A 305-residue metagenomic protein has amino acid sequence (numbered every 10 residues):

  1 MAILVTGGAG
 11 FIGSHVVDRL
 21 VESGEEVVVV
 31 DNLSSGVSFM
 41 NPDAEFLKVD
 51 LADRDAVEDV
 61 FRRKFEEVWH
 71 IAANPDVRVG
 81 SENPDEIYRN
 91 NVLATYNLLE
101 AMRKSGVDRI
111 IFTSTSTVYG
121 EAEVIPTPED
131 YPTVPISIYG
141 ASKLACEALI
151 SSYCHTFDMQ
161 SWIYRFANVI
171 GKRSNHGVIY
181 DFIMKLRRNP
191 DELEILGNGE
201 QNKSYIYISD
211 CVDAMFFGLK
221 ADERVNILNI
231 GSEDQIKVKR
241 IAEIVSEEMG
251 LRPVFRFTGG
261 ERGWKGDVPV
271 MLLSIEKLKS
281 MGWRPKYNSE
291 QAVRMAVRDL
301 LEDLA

Functional and structural regions predicted by a protein language model:
M1-V169: N-terminal Rossmann-like NAD(P)+-binding domain of SDR-like oxidoreductases, especially those catalyzing
G7, R187-A305: C-terminal substrate-binding subdomain of Rossmann-fold SDR/epimerase-dehydratase oxidoreductases
H15, F39-N41, D59, E82 (+4 more regions): Generic recognition of short, well-ordered alpha-helical segments
H15, N83, A101, S105 (+6 more regions): Generic structural signal for alpha-helix termini and adjacent loop/cap motifs
V21, F61, L99-R103, S151 (+5 more regions): A structural alpha-helix within SAM-dependent methyltransferase catalytic domains
D55, R78, D85, Y96 (+7 more regions): Residues in well-ordered alpha-helical elements
I125, H176-K185: A glycine/serine/threonine-rich, flexible loop-to-helix segment that serves as the NAD(P) cofactor-binding "lid"
A145, L149, Y153, F182 (+2 more regions): Hydrophobic alpha-helix immediately C-terminal to the catalytic Tyr-X-X-X-Lys motif of short-chain
